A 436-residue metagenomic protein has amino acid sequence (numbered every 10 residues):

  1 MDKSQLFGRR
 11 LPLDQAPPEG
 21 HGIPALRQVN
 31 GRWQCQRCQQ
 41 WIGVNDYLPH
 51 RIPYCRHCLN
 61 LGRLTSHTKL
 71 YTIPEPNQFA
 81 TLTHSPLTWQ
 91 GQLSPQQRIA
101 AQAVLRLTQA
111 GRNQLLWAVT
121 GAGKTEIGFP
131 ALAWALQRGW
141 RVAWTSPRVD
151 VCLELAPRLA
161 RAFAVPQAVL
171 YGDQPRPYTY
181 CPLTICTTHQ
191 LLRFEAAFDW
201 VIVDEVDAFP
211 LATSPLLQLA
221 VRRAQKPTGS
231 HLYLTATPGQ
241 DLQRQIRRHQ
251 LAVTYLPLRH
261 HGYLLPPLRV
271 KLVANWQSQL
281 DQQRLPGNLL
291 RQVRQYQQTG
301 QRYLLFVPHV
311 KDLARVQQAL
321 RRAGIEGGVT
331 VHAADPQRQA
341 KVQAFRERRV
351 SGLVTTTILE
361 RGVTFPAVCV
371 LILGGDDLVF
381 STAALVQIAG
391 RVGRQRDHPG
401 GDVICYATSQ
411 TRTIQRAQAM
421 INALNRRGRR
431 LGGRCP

Functional and structural regions predicted by a protein language model:
R27-A80: Interdomain "pre-motor" coupling segment immediately N-terminal to P-loop NTPase/helicase cores
W89-R112: N-terminal pre-P-loop "Q-motif" helix
W117-T125, A135, W140-L155, Q282-P286 (+1 more regions): Conserved strand-helix element at the start of the C-terminal RecA-like helicase core
L153, A168-T179, G328-T356: Conserved helicase ATPase core of P-loop NTP-dependent helicases/translocases
L159-F194, K341: Inter-Walker segment of RecA-like/P-loop motor cores
A196-L272: Post-DEXD/H (motif II) to motif III coupling segment of the RecA-like Helicase ATP-binding lobe
E205-A208, V342, R346-S351, T355-P399 (+1 more regions): Conserved RecA-like helicase motor core of SF1/SF2 enzymes
K226-D241, A389-M420: Conserved segment of the helicase C-terminal RecA-like domain
